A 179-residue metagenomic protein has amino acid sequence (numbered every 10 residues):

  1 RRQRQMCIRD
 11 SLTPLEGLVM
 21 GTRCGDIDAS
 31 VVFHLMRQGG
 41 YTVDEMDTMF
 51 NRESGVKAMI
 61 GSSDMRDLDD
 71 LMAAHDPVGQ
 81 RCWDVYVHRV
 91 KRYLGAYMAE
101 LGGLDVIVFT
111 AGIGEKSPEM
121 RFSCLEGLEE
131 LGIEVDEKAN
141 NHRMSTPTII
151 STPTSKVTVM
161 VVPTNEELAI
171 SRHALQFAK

Functional and structural regions predicted by a protein language model:
R2-I8: Short, small-residue-biased leader/transition segments that mark boundaries at the very start of proteins
R9-N51: A conserved active-site cap/scaffold subdomain adjacent to cofactor or substrate pockets
G21-G25, M36, A58, W83 (+2 more regions): Hydrophobic alpha-helical scaffolding
I27, N51, S63, G102-L104: Short gly/pro-enriched beta-turn/loop segments at secondary-structure junctions
A29-V32, M65, R121, S171: A general structural signal for well-ordered alpha-helical segments in protein cores
G39-C82: A mobile "lid/hinge" subdomain adjacent to the ATP/sugar-phosphate binding pocket shared across diverse ATP-dependent
Q80-L104, V108, G114-K179: Internal helix-turn-beta structural module
